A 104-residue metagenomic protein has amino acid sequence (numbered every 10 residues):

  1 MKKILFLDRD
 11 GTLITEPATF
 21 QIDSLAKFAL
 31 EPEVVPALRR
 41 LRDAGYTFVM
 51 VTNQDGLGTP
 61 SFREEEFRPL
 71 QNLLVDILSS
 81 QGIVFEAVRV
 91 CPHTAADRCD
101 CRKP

Functional and structural regions predicted by a protein language model:
M1-V49: Active-site neighborhood of HAD-like aspartate-dependent phosphohydrolases
V34, L38-L70, F85-D100: Substrate-recognition element of Asp-dependent hydrolases with the DxDx(T/V) motif
L74-S79: Conserved hydrophobic residues forming the short capping helix/wall of the S-adenosyl-L-methionine
G82: Catalytic core regions of nucleotide second-messenger enzymes
R102-P104: Active-site-adjacent loop and "lid" segments of alpha/beta metabolic enzymes
